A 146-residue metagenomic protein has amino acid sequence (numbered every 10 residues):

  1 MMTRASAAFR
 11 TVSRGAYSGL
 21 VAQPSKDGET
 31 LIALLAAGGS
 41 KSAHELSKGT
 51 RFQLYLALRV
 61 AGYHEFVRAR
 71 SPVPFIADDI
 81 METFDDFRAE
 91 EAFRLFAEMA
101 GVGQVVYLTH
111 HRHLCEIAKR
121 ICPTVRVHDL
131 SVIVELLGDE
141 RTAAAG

Functional and structural regions predicted by a protein language model:
M1-G146: Terminal ABC-like ATPase head and other globular end-domains that cap long coiled-coil arms in SMC/Rad50/SbcC-family
